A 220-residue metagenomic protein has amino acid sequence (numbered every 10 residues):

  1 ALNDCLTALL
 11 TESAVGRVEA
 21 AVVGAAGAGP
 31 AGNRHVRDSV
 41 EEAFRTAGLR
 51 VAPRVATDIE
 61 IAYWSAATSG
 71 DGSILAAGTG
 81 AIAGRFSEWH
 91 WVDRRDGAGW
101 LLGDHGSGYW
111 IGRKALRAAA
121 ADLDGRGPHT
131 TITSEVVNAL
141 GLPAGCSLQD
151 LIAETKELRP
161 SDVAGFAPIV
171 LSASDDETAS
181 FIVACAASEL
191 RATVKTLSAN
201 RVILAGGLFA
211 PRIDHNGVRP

Functional and structural regions predicted by a protein language model:
A1-A20, A31, R45-A47, S65-S73 (+1 more regions): ATP-binding/phosphotransfer module of carbohydrate and carboxylate kinases, centering on a glycine-rich
A28-H129: Phosphate-binding/catalytic loop of phosphoryl-transfer enzymes
